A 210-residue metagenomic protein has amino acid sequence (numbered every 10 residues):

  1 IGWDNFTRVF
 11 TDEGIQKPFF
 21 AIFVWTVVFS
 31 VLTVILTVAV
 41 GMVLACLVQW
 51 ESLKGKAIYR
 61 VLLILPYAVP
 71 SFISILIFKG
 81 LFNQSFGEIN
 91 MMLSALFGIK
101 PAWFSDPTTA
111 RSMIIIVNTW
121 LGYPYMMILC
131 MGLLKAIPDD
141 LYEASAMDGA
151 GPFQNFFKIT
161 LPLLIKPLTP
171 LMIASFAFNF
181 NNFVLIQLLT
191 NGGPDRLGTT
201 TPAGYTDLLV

Functional and structural regions predicted by a protein language model:
I1-V210: A structural signal for multi-pass alpha-helical bundles of membrane permease subunits that mediate small-molecule
